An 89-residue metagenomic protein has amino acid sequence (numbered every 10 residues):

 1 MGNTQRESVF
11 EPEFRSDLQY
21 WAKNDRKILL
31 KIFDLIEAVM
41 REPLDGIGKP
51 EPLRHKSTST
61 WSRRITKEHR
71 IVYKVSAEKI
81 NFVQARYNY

Functional and structural regions predicted by a protein language model:
M1-E7, R15-F33, L53-R54, S62-R70 (+1 more regions): Enriched for short, Lys/Arg-rich terminal
E7-S8, G46: Residues that recognize and position ribonucleotide moieties
E37-R64: A short, surface-exposed loop/turn module that caps and links secondary-structure elements
